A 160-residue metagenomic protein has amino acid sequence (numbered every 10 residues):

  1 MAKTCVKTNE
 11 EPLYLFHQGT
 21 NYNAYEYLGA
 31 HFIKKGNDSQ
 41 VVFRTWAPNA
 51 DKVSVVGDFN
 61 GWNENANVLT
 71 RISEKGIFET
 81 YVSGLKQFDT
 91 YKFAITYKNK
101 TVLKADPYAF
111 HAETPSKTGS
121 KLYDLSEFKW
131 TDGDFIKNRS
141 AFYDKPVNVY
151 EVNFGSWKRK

Functional and structural regions predicted by a protein language model:
M1-V42, I72-R159: The feature marks proteins involved in alpha-glucan
H17, V55-D58: Intrinsically disordered, low-complexity segments enriched in polar/charged residues with Gly/Pro, especially when
W46-V53: Short proline/glycine-enriched turn/loop motifs at strand-loop junctions of beta-rich domains
N49, N63, Q87-D89: Short loop/turn segments at connectors of secondary-structure elements within structured domains
V53-V55, Y91: Short beta-strand elements bearing conserved aromatic residues within extracellular beta-rich modules
D58-N63, K98: Change "in extracellular beta-sheet-rich domains … of secreted and cell-surface proteins" to "in beta-sheet-rich domains
E64-S73: Solvent-exposed serine/threonine-rich low-complexity stretches and specific carbohydrate-binding patches
